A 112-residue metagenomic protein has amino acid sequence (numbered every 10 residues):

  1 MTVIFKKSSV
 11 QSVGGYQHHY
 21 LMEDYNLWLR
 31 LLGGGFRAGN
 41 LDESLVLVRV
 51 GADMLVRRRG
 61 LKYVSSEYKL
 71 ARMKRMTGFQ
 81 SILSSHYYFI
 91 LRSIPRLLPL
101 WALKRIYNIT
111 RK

Functional and structural regions predicted by a protein language model:
M1-L61: Conserved nucleotide-sugar donor-binding catalytic segment
N40, L83-S84, R105: Short, hydrophobic secondary-structure boundary micro-motifs
V48, V56-Q80: Catalytic core of nucleotide-sugar-dependent glycosyltransferases
V50, S66-E67, N108-K112: Short alpha-helical linear motifs
S85-R92: Amphipathic alpha-helical repeat scaffolds of TPR domains
R92-K112: Terminal low-complexity segments of carbohydrate-biosynthetic enzymes
